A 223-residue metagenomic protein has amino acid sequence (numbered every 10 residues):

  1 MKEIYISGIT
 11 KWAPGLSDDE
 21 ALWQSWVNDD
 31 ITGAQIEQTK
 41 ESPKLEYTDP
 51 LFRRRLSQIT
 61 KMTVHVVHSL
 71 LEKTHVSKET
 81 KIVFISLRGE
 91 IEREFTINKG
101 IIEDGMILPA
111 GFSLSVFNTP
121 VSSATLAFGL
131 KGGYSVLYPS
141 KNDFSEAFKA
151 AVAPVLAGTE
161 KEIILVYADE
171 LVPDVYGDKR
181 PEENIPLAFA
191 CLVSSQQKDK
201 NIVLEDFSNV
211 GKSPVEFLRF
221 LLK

Functional and structural regions predicted by a protein language model:
M1-S145, A153-T159, V166-K223: Conserved "HGTGT" condensation-loop signature of ketosynthase/thiolase-family condensing enzymes that catalyze
